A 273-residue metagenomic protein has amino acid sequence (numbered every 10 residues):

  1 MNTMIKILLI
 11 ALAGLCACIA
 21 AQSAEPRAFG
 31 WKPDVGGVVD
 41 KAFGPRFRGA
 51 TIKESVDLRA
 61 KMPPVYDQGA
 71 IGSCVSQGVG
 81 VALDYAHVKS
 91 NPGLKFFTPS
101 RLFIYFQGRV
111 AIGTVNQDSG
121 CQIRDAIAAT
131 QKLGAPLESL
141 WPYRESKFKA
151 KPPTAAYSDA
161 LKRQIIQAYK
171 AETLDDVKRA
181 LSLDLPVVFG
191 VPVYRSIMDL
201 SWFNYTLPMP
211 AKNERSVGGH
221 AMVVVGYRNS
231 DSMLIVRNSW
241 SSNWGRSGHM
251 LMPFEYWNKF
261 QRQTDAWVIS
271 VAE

Functional and structural regions predicted by a protein language model:
M1-I7: Positively charged n-region of N-terminal signal peptides that target proteins for export
I7-A17: Bacterial N-terminal signal peptides
I19-A21, Q77: General secretory precursor processing signal
S23-F29, K41-P45, G49-E54, G80-D84 (+2 more regions): Predominantly the structural core of cysteine protease catalytic domains
W31-G37: Post-signal peptide N-terminal segment of mature Sec-exported envelope proteins
A60-I71, I112-V115: A short glycine/serine-rich beta->alpha loop
A70-A86: Active-site alpha-helical elements of protease catalytic centers
A82-G113: Active-site-surrounding "flap" and adjacent substrate/cofactor-binding loops of secreted or lumenal enzymes, prototyped
